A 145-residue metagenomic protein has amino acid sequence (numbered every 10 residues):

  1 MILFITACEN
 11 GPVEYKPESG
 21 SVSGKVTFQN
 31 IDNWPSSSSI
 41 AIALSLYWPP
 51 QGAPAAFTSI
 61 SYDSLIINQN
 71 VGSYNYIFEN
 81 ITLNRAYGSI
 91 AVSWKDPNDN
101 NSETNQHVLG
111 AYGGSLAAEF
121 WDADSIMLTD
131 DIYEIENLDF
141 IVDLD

Functional and structural regions predicted by a protein language model:
I2-Q29: Bacterial Sec-dependent N-terminal signal peptides
T27, A41-P49, I90-D96: Predominantly extracellular/luminal cell-surface or secreted proteins
I31-T58: Short, ordered, surface-exposed loop/turn motifs in non-cytosolic proteins
P49-Y87: Tryptophan-paired
L83-N101: A short, solvent-exposed beta-strand micro-motif common in secreted/extracellular proteins
K95-N137: Structured interaction patches on ligand/partner-binding surfaces of diverse proteins
L138-D145: Conserved "repeat-terminator" motif of extracellular CCP/Sushi domains
